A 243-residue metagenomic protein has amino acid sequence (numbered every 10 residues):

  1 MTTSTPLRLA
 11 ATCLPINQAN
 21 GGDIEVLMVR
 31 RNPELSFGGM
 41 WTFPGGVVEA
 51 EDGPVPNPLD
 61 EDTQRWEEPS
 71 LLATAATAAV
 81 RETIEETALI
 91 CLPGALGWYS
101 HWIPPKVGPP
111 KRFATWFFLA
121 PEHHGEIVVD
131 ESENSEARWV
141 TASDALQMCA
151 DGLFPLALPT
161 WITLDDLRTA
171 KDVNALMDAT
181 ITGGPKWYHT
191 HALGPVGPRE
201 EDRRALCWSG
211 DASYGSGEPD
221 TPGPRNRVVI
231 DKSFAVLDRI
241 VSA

Functional and structural regions predicted by a protein language model:
M1-N134, V140-A243: N-terminal leader/linker segments that precede catalytic domains of diphosphate-processing enzymes
